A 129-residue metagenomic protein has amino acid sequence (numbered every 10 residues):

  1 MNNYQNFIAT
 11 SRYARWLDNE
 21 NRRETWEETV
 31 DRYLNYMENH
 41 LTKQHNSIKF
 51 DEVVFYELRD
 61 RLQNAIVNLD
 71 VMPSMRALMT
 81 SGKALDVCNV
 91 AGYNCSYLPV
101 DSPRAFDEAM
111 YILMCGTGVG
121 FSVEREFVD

Functional and structural regions predicted by a protein language model:
M1-D129: Extended catalytic cores of very large enzyme megasubunits
